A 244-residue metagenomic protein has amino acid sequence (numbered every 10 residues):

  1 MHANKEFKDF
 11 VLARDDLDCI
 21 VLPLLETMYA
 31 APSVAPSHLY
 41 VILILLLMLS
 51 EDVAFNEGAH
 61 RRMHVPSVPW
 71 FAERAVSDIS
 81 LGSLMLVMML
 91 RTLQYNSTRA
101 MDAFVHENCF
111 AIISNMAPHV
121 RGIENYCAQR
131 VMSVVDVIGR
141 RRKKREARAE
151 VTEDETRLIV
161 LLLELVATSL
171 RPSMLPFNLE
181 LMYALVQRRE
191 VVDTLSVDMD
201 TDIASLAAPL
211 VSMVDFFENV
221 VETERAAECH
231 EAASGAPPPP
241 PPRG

Functional and structural regions predicted by a protein language model:
M1-S37: Alpha-solenoid helical-repeat scaffolds
P36-G244: Eukaryotic scaffolding regions of large macromolecular assemblies
